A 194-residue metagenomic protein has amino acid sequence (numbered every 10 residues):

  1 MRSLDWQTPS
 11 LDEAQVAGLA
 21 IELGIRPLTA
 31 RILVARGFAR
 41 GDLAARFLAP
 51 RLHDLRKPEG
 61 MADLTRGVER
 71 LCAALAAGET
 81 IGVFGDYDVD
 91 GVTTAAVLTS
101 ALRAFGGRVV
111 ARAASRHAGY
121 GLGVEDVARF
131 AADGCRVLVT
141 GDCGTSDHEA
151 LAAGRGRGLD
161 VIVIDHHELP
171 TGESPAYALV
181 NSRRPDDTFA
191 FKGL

Functional and structural regions predicted by a protein language model:
M1-L194: Replace "Mg2+/Mn2+-dependent" with "divalent metal-dependent
